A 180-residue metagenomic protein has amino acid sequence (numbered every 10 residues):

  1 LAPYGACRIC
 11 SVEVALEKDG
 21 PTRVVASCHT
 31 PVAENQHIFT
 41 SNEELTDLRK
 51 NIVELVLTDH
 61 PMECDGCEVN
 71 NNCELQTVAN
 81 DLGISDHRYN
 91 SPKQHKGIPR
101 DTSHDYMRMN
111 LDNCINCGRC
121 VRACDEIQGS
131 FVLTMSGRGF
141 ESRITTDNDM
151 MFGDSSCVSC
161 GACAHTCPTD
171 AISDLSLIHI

Functional and structural regions predicted by a protein language model:
L1-I9, H60-N71, R108-I127, D147-D170: Cysteine-centered iron-sulfur cluster-binding motifs in ferredoxin-type domains/subunits of redox enzymes
L1-K96: Signature of N-terminal electron-transfer/Fe-S-associated modules in redox systems
E13-L16, L48-L55, P99-H104, M109-L111 (+1 more regions): Short, intrinsically disordered, charge-biased short linear motifs at domain edges
D47-R49, L75-Q76, R122-D125, H165-P168 (+1 more regions): Short helix/loop capping segments that flank catalytic or ligand/cofactor-binding pockets
N80, I84-H87, V121-V132: Glycine-rich, acidic and aromatic/proline-enriched surface loops and short helix-turn segments that act as binding
P92-T102, F131-T146: Short, conserved phosphate-binding/catalytic loop or strand-edge motifs used in phosphoryl-/nucleotidyl-transfer
L133, I172-S173: Short hydrophobic beta-strand motif reused across regulatory alpha/beta modules
I178-I180: Conserved small/polar residues in nucleotide/adenosyl-binding loops
